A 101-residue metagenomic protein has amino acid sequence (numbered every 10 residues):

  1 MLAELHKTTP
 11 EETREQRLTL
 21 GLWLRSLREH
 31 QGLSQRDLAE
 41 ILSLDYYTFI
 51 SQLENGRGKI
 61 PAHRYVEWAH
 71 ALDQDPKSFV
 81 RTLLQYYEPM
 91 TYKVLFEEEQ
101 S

Functional and structural regions predicted by a protein language model:
L2-H30: A short, Lys/Arg-rich alpha-helix, primarily the initiator
L5-H6, H70, S78-S101: Short, charged recognition helix plus adjacent turn of helix-turn-helix-like nucleic-acid-binding domains
Q16-T19, D45, I60: Alpha-helix N-cap/N′ positions at the starts of helices
R25-S26, R36, V66: Residues within the helices of the helix-turn-helix
H30-Q52: Short alpha-helical DNA-recognition segment
G32, G56-A71: Short, basic-rich loop-to-helix N-cap that marks the start of a DNA-contacting helix
L42, L53-E54, R64, L83: DNA major-groove recognition helix of helix-turn-helix
